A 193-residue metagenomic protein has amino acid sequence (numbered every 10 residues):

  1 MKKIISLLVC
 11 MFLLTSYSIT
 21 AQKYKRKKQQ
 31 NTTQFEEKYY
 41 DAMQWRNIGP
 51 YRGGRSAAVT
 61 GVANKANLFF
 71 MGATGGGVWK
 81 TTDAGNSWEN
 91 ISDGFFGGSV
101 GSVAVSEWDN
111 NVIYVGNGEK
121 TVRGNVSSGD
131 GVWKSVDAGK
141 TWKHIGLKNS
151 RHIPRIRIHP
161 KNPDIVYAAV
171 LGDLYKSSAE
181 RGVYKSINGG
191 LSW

Functional and structural regions predicted by a protein language model:
M1-K25: Bacterial Sec-dependent N-terminal signal peptides
Y17, Q22-W193: Beta-propeller blade termini and top-face loops
